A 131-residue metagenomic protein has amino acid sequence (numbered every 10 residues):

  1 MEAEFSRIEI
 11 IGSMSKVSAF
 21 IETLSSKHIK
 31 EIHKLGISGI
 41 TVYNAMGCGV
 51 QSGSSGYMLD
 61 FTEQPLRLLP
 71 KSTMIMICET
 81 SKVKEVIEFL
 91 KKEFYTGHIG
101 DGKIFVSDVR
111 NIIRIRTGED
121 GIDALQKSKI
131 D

Functional and structural regions predicted by a protein language model:
M1-D131: Positively charged, small/polar-rich N-terminal and surface patches that mediate targeting and assembly and bind
